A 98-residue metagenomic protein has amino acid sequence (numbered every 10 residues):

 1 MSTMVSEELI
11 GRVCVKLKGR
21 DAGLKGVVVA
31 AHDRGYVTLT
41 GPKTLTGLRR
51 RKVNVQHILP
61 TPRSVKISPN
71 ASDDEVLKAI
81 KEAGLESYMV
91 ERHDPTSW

Functional and structural regions predicted by a protein language model:
S2-I10, C14-L17, V27-W98: Ferredoxin-like alpha/beta domains used as RNA- or RNAP-binding modules
G19-A22: Short, charged beta-turn/beta-strand-edge "cap" motif at the junction between a beta-strand and an adjacent loop
